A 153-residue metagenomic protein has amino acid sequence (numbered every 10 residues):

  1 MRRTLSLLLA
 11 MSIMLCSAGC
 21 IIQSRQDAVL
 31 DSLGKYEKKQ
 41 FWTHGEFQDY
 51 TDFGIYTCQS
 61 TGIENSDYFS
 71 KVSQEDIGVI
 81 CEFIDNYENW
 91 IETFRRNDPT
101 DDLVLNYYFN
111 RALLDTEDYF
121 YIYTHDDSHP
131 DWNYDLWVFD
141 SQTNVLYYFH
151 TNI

Functional and structural regions predicted by a protein language model:
M1-T4: Positively charged n-region of N-terminal signal peptides that target proteins for export
S6, K39-W42, W132: Residue-level detector of functional hotspots within protein domains
L7-L8, H125: Generic detector of short alpha-helix boundary/capping microenvironments and adjacent low-complexity segments
L9, I13-S17: Hydrophobic core
M14, Q40, E46, D52 (+4 more regions): Intrinsic disorder/low-structure terminal segments
G19-Y87: N-terminal export/targeting and maturation segments
Y87-I153: Extracytoplasmic electrostatic interaction patches
